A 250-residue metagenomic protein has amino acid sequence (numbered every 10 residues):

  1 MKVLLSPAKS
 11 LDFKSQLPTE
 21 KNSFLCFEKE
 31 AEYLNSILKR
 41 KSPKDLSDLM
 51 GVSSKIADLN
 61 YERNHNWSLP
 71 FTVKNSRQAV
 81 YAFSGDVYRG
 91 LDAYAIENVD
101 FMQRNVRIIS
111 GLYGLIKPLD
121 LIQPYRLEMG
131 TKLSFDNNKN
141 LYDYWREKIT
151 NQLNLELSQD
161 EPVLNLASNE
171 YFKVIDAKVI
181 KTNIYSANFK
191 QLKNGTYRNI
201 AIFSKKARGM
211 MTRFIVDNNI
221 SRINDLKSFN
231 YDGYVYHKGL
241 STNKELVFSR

Functional and structural regions predicted by a protein language model:
M1-L127: Near-N-terminal "mature-domain entry" segment
K2, V163, E245: A residue-level signal for beta-strand positions that form part of recognition/binding surfaces within mature
F83, F189, F248-S249: Aromatic-residue hotspot detector
A93-T242: Internal, well-folded beta-alpha domain core
S241-R250: Extended, charged low-complexity segments that frequently continue into or abut oligomerization scaffolds
